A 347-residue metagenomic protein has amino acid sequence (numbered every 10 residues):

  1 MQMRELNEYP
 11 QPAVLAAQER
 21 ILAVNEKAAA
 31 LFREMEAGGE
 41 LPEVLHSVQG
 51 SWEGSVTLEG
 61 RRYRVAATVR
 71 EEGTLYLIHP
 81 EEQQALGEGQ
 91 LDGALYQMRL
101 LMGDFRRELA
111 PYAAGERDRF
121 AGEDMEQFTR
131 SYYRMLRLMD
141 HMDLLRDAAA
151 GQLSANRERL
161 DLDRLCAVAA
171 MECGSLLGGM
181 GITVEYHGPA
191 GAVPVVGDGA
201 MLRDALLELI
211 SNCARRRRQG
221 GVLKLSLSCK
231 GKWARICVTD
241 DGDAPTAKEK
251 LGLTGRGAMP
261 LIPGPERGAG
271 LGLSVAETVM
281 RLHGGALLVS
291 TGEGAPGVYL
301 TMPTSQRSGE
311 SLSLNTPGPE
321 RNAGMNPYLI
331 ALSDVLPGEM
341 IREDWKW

Functional and structural regions predicted by a protein language model:
M1-A28, A94-Y96, G103, D147 (+1 more regions): Sensory modules in modular signal-transduction proteins
A150-A155, P194-G197: Conserved micro-motifs of the catalytic ATP-binding
N156-M171: A conserved beta-strand-to-alpha-helix junction within the catalytic ATP-binding
E158, T183-V193: Conserved catalytic submotifs in the C-terminal HATPase_c
V222-K232: Short beta-strand/loop element within the Bergerat-fold HATPase_c
P265-V275: Glycine-rich phosphate-binding loop
G284-G285: Conserved glycine-rich
